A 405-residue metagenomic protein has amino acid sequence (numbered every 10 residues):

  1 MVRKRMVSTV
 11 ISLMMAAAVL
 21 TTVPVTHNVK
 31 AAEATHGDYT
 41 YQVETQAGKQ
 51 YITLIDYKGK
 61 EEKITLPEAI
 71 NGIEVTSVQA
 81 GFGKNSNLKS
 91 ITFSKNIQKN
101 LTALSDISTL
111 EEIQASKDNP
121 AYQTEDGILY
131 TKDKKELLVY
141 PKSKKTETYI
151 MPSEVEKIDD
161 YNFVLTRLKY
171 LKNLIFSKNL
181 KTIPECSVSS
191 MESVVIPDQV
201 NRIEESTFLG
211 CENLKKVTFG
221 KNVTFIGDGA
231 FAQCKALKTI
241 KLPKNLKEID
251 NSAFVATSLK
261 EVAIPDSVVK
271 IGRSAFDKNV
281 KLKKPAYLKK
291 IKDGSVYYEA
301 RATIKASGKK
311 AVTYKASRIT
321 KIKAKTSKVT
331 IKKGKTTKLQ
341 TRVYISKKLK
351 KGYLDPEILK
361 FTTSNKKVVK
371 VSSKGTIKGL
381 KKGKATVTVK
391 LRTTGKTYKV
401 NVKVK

Functional and structural regions predicted by a protein language model:
M1-L13: Bacterial N-terminal signal peptides that target proteins for export
S12-T22: Bacterial N-terminal signal peptides
L20-T35: Sec-dependent signal peptide cleavage junction
G37-A47, A121-Y122, L359-F361, K367-S372: Extracellular/luminal ectodomains and secreted, surface-exposed scaffolds of diverse proteins
D38, V43-T45, G59-T76, S86-N100 (+13 more regions): Structural signature of tandem-repeat unit edges
Y51-D56, E61: A short, structured beta-strand/loop element
G81, V139, Y161-N162, C186 (+4 more regions): Consensus positions within tandem repeat domains that build extended binding/scaffold surfaces
S116, G220, K315-K405: Extracytoplasmic soluble-region selector
